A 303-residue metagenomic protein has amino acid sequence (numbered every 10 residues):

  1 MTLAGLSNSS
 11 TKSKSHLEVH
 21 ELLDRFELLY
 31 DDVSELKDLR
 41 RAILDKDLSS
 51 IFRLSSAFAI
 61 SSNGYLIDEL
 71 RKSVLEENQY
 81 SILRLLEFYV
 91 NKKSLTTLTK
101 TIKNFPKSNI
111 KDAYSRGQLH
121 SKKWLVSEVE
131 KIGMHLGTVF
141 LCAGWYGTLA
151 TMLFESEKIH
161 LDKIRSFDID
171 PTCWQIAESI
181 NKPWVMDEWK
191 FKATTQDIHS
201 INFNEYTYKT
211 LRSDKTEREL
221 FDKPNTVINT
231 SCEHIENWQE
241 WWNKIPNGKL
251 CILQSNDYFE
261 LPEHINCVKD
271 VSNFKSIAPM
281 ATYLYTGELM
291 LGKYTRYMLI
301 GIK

Functional and structural regions predicted by a protein language model:
L3-G5, K12-H135: S-adenosyl-L-methionine
H135-Y146: Conserved class I S-adenosyl-L-methionine
Y146-H160: Conserved SAM-binding loop of SAM-dependent methyltransferases across substrates and taxa, primarily the Class I
D162-F167: Short beta-strand element of Class I
I169-T172: Conserved SAM/SAH-binding beta-strand->alpha-helix loop
E178-F221: S-adenosyl-L-methionine
F221-W238: A short SAM/SAH-binding and catalytic strip from SAM-dependent methyltransferases
E236-L299: C-terminal substrate-binding/active-site "lid" region of AdoMet-derived donor-dependent transferases
